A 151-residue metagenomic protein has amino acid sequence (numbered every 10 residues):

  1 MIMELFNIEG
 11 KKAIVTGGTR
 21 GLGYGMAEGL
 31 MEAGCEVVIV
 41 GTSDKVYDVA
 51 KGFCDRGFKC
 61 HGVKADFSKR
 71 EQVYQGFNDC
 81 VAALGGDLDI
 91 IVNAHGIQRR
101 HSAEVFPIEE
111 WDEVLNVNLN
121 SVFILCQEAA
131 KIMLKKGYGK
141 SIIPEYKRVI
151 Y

Functional and structural regions predicted by a protein language model:
K12, T19-G21: Conserved glycine-rich cofactor-binding loop
A33-V49: Conserved glycine-rich Rossmann-like NAD(P)H-binding loop of the short-chain dehydrogenase/reductase
K64-G76, I108: The beta1-alpha1 cofactor-binding region of Rossmann-like NAD(H)/NADP(H)-dependent oxidoreductases
V73, S102-A103, P107-L115: Substrate-binding pocket helix/loop in short-chain dehydrogenase/reductase
A94-R99: Conserved NAD(P)H cofactor-binding loop of Rossmann-fold oxidoreductase domains
C126-Q127: A short, exposed helix-loop element centered on a Lys and neighboring polar residues
I142-Y151: Catalytic loop of short-chain dehydrogenase/reductase
